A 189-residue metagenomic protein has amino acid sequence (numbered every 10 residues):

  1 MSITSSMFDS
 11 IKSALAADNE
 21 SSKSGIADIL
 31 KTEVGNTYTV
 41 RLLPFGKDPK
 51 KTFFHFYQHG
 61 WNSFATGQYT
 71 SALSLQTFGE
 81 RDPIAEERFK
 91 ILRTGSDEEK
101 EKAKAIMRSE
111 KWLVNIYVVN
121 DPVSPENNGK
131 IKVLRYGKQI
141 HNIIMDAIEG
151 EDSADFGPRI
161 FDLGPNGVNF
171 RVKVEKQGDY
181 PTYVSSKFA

Functional and structural regions predicted by a protein language model:
M1-I160: OB-fold ssDNA-binding interfaces and closely related basic DNA-contact patches used across DNA replication/repair
P125, I160-N166, T182-A189: Eukaryotic low-complexity intrinsically disordered regions enriched in polar/acidic and proline/glycine/Q/N residues
R135-Q139, K173-A189: OB-fold/S1-family single-stranded nucleic acid-binding modules
D162-K176: Elongated alpha-helical scaffolds
